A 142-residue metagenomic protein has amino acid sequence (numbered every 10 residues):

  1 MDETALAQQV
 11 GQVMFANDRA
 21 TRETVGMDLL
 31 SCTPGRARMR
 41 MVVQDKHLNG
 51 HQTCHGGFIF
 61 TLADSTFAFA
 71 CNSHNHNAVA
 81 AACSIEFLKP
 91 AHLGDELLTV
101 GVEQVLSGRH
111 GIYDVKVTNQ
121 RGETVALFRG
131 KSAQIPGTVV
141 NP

Functional and structural regions predicted by a protein language model:
M1-P142: Terminal targeting signals and extreme-terminal segments of soluble enzymes
